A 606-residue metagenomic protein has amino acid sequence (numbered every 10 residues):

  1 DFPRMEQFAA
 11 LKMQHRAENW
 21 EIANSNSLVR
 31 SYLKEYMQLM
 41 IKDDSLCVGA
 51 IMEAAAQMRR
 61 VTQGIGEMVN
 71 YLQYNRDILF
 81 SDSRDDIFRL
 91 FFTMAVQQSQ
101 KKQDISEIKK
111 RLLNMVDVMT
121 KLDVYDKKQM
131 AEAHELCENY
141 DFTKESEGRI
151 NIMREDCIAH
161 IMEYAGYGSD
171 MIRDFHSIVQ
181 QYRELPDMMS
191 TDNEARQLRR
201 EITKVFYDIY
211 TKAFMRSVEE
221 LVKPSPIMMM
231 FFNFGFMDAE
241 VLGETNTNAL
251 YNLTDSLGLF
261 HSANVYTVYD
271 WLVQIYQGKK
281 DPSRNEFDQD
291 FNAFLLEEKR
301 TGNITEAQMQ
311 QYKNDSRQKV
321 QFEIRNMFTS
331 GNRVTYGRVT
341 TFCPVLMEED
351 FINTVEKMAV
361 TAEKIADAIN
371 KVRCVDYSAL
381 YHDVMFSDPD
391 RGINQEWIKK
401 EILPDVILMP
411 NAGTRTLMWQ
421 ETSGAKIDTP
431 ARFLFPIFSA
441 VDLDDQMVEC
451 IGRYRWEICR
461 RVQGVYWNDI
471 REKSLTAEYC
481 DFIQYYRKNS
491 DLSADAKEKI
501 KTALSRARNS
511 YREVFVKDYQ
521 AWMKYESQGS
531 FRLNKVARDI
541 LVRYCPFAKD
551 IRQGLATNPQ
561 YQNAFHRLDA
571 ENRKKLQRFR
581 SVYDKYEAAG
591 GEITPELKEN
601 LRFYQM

Functional and structural regions predicted by a protein language model:
F2, A10-M13: Disordered, low-complexity tails and leader-like regions
P3-R4, S25, V29, L33: Charged, amphipathic alpha-helical stretches
A10, A17, S25-L28, D44: Helical "lid/coupling" subdomains associated with nucleotide-phosphate turnover
A10, K34, C47, M52-A55 (+5 more regions): Active-site-flanking segments in enzyme catalytic domains
V61-G64: Long, heptad-repeat alpha-helical coiled-coil segments that mediate oligomerization and form fibrous "stalk/rod"
F80: TRNA-binding/sensing appendages of the translation machinery
